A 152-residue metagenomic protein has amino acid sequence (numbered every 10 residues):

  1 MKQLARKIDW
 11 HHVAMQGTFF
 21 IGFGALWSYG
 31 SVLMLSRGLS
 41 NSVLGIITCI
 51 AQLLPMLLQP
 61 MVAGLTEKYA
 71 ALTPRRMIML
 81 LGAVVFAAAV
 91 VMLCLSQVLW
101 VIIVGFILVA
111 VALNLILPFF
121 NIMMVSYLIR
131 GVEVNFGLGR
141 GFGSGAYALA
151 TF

Functional and structural regions predicted by a protein language model:
K2-P55: Helix-loop boundary and gating motifs at the non-cytosolic
I8-Q16, R76-M79, I102-I103, F136: Hydrophobic alpha-helix/TM-entry signal in multi-pass membrane transporters
G17, A89-M92, L99-P118, M123-V125: Hydrophobic core of transmembrane alpha-helices in multi-pass small-molecule transporters, especially MFS/SLC-type
F23, Q52-Q59, L113, Y147: Residue-level signal for conserved functional micro-sites within the alpha-helical transmembrane segments of Major
L54-M56, V134-F152: Glycine-rich segments within core transmembrane alpha-helices of 12-TM secondary carriers
L57-T73: Helix-to-loop junctions at the C-terminal end of transmembrane segments in multipass secondary transporters
R75-V91: Structural signature of the two symmetry-related core transmembrane helices
M124-N135: Paired intracellular helix-loop junctions of major facilitator superfamily
